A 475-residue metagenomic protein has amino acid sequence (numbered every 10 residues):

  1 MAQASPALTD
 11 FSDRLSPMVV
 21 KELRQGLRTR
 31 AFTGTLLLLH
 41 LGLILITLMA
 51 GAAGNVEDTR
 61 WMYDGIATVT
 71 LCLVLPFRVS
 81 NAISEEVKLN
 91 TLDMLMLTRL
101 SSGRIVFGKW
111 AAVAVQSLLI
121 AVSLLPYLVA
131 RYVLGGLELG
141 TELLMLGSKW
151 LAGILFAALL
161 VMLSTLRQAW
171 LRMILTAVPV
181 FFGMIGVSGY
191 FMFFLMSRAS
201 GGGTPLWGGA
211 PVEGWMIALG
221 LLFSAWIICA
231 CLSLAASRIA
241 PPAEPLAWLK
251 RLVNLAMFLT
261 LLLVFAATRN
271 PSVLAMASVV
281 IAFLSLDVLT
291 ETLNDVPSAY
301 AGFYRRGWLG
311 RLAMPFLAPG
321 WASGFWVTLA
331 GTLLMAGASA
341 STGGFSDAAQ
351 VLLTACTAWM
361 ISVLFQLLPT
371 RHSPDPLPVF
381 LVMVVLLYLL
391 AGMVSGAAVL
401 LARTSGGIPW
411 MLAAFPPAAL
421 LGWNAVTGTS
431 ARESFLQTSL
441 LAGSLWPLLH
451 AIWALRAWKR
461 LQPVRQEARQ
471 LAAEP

Functional and structural regions predicted by a protein language model:
A2-L89, F107-P475: Hydrophobic alpha-helical transmembrane segments of membrane proteins
M94-G103: Short helix-to-coil transition segments within interhelical loops that connect adjacent transmembrane helices
